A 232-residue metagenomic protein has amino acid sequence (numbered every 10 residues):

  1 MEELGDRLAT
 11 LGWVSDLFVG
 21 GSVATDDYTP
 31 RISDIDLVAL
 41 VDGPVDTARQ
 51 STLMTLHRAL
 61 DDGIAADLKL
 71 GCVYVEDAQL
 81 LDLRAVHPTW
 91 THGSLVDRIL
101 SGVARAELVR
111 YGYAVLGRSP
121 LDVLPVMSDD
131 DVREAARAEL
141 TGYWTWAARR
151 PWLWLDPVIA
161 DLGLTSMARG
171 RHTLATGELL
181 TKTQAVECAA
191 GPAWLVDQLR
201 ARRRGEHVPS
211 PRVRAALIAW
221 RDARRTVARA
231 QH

Functional and structural regions predicted by a protein language model:
M1-F18, A48-Q50, Q231-H232: Helical scaffold of the NTase/Pol beta-like nucleotidyltransferase catalytic core
E3-L4, T52-A59, D222: Long, highly charged amphipathic alpha-helices
A9, R58-D61, A228: A general structural signal for alpha-helical elements within enzymatic catalytic domains
G21-H57, K69-V73: Catalytic metal-binding acidic patch
A24-T25, Q79, R169-H172: Short, solvent-exposed loop/turn segments at secondary-structure junctions
M54-L155, L164: Conserved NTP/Mg2+-binding pocket subregion across the NTase superfamily
A114-H232: Nucleotidyltransferase catalytic cores
